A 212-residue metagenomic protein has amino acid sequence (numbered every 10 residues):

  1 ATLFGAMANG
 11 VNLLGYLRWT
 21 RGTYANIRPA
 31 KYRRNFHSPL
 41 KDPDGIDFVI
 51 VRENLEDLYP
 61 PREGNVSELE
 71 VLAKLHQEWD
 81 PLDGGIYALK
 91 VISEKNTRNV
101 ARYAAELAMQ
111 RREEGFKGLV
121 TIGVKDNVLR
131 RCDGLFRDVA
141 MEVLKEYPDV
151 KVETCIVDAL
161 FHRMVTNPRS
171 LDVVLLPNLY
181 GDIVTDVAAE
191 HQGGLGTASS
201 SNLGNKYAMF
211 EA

Functional and structural regions predicted by a protein language model:
A1, L14, G22-T23, D44-F48 (+4 more regions): Short coil/turn connectors at secondary-structure junctions
A1-Q77, I86-Y87, L179: N-terminal glycine-rich phosphate/adenylate-binding segment common to multiple enzyme folds
T20-R34, Y147-C155, T197-E211: Short, acidic/small-residue loops that bind anionic groups at enzyme active sites
P39-D44, E113-E114, K145, V165-P168 (+2 more regions): Solvent-exposed alpha-helices and their adjacent loops that cap or buttress functional pockets in soluble metabolic
E70-C155: Glycine-rich phosphate/diphosphate-binding loop of Rossmann-like nucleotide-binding domains
C155-V165: Glycine-rich oxoanion-binding loops at beta->alpha junctions
R163-A212: Glycine-rich phosphate/nucleotide-binding loop
